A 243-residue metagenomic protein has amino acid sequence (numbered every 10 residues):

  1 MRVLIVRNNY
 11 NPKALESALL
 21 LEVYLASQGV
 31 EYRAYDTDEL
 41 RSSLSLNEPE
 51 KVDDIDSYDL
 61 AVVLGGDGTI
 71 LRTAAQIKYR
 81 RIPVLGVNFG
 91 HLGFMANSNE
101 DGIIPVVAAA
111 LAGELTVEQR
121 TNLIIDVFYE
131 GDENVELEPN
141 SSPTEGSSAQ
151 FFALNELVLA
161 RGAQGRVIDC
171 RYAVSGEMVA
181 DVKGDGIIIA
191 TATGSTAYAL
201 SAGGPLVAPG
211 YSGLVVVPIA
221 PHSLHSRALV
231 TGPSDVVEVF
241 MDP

Functional and structural regions predicted by a protein language model:
M1-L60, L64, D101-T116, V127-N140 (+1 more regions): ATP/NTP phosphate-donor binding region
A14, G68-T73, T196-S201: Short glycine/serine/threonine-rich phosphate/pyrophosphate-binding segments that cradle anionic phosphate groups
E31, R81-P83, V215: Proline-centered loop/turn at the N-terminus of a beta-strand
R72, Q76-G90, F94: Gly/Ser-rich helix-loop-strand patches that form or flank binding pockets for ribonucleotide-derived cofactors
L92-D185: Catalytic core of DAGKc-family lipid kinases
I124-I125, C170-V174, V216, D235-M241: Short conserved beta-strand and strand-loop elements enriched in small hydrophobics with frequent Asp/Gly
F151, L159, S175-M178, H222-P243: ATP/nucleoside-binding phosphotransfer catalytic cores, i.e., glycine-rich phosphate-binding loops
E177-H225: Gly/Ser/Thr-rich active-site loops/lids in small-molecule metabolic enzymes that frequently grip phosphoryl groups
